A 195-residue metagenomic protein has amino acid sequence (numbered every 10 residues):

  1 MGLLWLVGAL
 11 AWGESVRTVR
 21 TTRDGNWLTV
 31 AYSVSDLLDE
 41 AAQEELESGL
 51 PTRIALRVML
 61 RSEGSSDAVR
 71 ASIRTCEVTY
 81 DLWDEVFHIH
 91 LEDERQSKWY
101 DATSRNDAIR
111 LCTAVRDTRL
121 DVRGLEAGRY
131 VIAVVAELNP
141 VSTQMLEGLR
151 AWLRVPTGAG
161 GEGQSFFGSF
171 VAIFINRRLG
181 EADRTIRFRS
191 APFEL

Functional and structural regions predicted by a protein language model:
M1-A9: Bacterial N-terminal signal peptides
W12-T52: N-terminal onset of structured domains
V16-T21, G25, D39, N106 (+3 more regions): Surface-exposed extracytoplasmic segments
N26-V30, F87, Y130: Hydrophobic residues embedded in beta-strands of well-ordered beta-sheets
L37-E44, E63-S65, P140-E147: Short, cysteine-centered beta-strand-loop-beta hairpins and adjacent loop/turn segments enriched in charged/polar
Q43-E126: Structured domain cores in non-transmembrane regions
E126-L195: Glycine-rich, aromatic-bearing surface loops/beta-hairpins
